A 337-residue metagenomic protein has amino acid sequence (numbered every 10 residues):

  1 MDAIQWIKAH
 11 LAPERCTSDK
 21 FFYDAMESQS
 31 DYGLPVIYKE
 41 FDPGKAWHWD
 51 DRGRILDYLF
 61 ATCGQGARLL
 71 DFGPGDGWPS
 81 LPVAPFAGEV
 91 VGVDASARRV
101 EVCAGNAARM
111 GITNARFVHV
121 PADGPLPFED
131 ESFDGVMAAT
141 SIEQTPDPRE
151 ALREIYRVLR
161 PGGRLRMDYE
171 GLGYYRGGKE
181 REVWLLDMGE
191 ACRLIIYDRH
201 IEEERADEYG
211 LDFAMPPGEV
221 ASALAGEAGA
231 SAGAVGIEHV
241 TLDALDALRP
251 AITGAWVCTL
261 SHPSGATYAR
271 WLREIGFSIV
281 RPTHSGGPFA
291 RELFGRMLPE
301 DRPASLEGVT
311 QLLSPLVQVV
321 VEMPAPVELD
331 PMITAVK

Functional and structural regions predicted by a protein language model:
M1-Q65, W78-P82, R99, M110: Conserved class I S-adenosyl-L-methionine
A67-G73: Conserved class I S-adenosyl-L-methionine
D76-G124: Class I SAM-dependent methyltransferase SAM/SAH-binding core
L126-G135: A short acidic, Gly/Pro-enriched loop at the edge of an enzyme's catalytic core that lines a small-molecule cofactor
G135-D147: A short SAM/SAH-binding and catalytic strip from SAM-dependent methyltransferases
R149-P161: A short glycine-rich, Lys/Arg-flanked "PGG" loop and its adjoining helix->strand segment in the class I
R166-G236: Conserved class I S-adenosyl-L-methionine
A251-T267: Acceptor-substrate binding/catalytic loop of class I
